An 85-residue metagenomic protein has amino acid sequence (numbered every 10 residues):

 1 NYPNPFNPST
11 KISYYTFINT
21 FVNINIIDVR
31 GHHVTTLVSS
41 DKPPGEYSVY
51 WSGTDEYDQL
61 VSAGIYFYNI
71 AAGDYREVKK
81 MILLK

Functional and structural regions predicted by a protein language model:
N1-Y15, I27-H33, I82-K85: Surface-exposed, proline-anchored Ser/Thr-rich loop/turn motifs
F6, T16-I18, P43, D55: Short loop/turn positions at the edges of beta-strands in beta-sheet-rich folds
S13-I18, A72: Non-cytosolic beta-sheet module surface loops
T20-N23: Short beta-strand/loop motifs in extracellular/secreted proteins, especially within beta-sandwich accessory domains
V38-G73: Short, surface-exposed loop/turn motifs with a glycine/proline- and acidic-biased composition
Y75-K79: Extracellular and select intracellular beta-sandwich modules with Ser/Thr-enriched, small-residue motifs on
